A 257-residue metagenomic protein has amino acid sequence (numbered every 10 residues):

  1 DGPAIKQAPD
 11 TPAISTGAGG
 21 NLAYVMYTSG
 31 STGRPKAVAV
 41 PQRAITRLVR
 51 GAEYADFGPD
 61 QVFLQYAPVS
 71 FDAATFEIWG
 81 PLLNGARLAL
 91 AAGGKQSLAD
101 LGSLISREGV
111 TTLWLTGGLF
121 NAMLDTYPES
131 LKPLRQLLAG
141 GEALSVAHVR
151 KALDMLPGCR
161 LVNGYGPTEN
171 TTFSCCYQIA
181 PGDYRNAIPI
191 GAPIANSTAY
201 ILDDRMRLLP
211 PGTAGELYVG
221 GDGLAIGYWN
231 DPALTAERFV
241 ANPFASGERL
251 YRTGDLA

Functional and structural regions predicted by a protein language model:
D1-N21, M26-S29, I45, V146 (+3 more regions): AMP-dependent adenylate-forming
A8, K36-L64, D72-T111: Conserved AMP-binding/adenylation subdomain of ANL enzymes
A18, A39-P41, D72, T116 (+2 more regions): GHKL-family ATP-binding catalytic core of two-component histidine kinases
L22, F57, A67-F71, T168 (+1 more regions): Conserved AMP-binding
L22, T28-S31, F63, V69 (+5 more regions): Conserved S/T- and glycine-rich ATP-binding loop of Class I adenylate-forming
Y24, Q65, L90, L115 (+3 more regions): A structural signal for the hydrophobic beta-strands that form the central parallel beta-sheet of Rossmann-like
L83-L88, V110-W114, L124-P189, A195-T198: Gly/Ser/Thr-rich phosphate-binding loop
G118-F120, L144, L224: Alpha-helix capping/helix-boundary segments
